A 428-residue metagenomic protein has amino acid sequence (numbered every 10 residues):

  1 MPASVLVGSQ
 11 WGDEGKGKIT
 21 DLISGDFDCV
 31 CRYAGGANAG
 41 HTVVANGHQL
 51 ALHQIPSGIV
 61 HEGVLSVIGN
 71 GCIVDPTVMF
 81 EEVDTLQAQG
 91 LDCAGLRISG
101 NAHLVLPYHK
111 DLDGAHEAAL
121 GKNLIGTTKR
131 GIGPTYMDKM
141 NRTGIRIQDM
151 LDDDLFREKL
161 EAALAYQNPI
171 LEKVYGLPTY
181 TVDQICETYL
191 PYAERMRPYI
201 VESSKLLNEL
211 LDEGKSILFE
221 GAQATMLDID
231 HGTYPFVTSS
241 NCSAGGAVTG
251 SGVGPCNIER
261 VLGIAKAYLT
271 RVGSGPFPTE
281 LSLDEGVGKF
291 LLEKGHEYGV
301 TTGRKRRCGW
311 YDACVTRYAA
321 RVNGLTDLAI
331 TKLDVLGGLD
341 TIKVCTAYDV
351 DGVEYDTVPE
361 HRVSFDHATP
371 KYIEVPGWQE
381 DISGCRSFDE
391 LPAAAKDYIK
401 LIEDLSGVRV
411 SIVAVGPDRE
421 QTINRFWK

Functional and structural regions predicted by a protein language model:
M1-K428: Non-transmembrane, aqueous-exposed alpha-helical and coiled segments at domain scale
